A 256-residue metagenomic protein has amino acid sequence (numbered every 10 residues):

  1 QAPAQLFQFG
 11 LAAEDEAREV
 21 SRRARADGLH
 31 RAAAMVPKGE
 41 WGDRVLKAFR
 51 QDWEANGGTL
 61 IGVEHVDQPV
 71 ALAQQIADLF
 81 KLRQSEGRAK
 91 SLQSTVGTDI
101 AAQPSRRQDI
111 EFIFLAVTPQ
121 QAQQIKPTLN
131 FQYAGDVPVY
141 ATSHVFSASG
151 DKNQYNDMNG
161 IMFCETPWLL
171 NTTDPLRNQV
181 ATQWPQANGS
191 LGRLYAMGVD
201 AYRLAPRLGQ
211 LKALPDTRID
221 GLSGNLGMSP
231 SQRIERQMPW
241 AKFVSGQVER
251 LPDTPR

Functional and structural regions predicted by a protein language model:
P3-L6, F80-L92, Q108-I110, K126-V199 (+1 more regions): Extracellular/periplasmic periplasmic-binding protein-like sensory domains
P3-Q120: Extracellular/periplasmic Venus flytrap/periplasmic-binding protein
S21, D99-Q103, K126-L129, G150 (+1 more regions): Generic recognition of flexible, low-complexity loop/linker segments
R23, A48, Q124, T128 (+1 more regions): Amphipathic alpha-helical segments that form well-ordered structural scaffolds and often line/cohere around active
V36, V117, A141-H144, E165 (+2 more regions): Active-site proximal loops enriched in glycine and acidic residues that flank catalytic Cys/His/Asp and coordinate
V45, Q121, M197-A201: Catalytic-loop motifs flanking and including active-site residues across diverse enzymes
V63-E64, P252-T254: Short hydrophobic alpha-helix segments
T182-R250: Segments of small-molecule ligand-sensing domains
